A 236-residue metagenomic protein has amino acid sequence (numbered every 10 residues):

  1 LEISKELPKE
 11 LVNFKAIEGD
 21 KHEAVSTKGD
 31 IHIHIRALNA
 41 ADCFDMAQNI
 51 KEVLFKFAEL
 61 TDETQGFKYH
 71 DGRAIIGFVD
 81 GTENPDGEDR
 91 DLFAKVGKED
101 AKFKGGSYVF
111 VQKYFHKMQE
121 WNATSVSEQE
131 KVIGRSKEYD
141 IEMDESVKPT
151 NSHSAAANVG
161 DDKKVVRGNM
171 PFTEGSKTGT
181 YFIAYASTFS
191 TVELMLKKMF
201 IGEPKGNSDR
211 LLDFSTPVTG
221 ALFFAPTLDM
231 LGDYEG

Functional and structural regions predicted by a protein language model:
L1-G236: Long, histidine/aromatic-enriched segments associated with O2/redox biology
